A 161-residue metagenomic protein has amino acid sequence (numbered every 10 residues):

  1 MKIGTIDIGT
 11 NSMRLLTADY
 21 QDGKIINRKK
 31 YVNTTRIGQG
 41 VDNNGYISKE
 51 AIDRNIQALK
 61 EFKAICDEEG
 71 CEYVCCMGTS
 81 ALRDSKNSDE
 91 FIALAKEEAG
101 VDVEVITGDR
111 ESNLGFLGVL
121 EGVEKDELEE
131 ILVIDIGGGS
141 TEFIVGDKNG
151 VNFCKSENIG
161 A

Functional and structural regions predicted by a protein language model:
M1-I8, L16-V133, I144-A161: Nucleotide/phosphate-binding catalytic cleft detector across ATP-hydrolyzing and phosphate-transferring enzymes
N11-M13, G139: Conserved Rossmann-like nucleotide-cofactor binding loop
I136: Residue immediately N-terminal to the catalytic "proton-acceptor" Asp in the protein kinase catalytic loop
